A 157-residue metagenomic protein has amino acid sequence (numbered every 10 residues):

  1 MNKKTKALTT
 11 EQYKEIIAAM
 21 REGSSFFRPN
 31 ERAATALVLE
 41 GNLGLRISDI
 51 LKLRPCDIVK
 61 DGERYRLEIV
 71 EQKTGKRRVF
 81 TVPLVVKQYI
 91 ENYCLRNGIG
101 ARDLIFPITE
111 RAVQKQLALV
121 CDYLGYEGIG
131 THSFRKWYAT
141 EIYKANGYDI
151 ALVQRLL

Functional and structural regions predicted by a protein language model:
M1-I17, K76-L84: DNA breakage-rejoining catalytic core of tyrosine-based enzymes
T10-L43: Basic, Lys/Arg- and aromatic-enriched nucleic-acid-binding interface segment
R32-A33, E127-A145: Short basic/aromatic active-site micro-motif
A36, S48-L53, V153: Alpha-helix N-cap/helix-start motif at helix boundaries, enriched for small hydrophobics
V38, N42, W137-L157: C-terminal catalytic core of tyrosine-transesterase DNA break-rejoin enzymes
L43, K52-K87: Conserved tyrosine-mediated DNA breakage-rejoining catalytic core shared by Y-recombinases
K52, F106, Y148-L152: Short, charged amphipathic recognition helices of the HTH superfamily and cognate SANT/SANTA-like modules
Q72-E91, G100-L119: C-terminal catalytic core of Y-nucleophile DNA break-rejoin enzymes
